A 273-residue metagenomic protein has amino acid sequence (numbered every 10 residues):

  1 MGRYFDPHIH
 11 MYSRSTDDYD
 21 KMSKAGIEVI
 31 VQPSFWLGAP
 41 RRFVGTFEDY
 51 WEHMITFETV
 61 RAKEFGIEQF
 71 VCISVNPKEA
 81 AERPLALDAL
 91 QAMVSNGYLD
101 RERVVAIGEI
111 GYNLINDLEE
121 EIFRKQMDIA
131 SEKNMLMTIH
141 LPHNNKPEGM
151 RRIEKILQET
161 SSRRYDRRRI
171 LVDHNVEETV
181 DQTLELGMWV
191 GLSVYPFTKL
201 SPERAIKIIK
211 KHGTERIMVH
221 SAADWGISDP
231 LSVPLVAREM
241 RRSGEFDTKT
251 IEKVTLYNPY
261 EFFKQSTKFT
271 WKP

Functional and structural regions predicted by a protein language model:
M1-L157, D166-I170, H174-E178, E185: Mid-domain alpha/beta scaffold segments of enzyme catalytic cores
V29-Q32, W189-P196, W271: Short hydrophobic/aromatic-enriched beta-strand-loop microsegments
S34-G38, V194-K199, A223-D224: Short, acidic/turn-prone active-site loops that include or flank metal/cofactor- and phosphate-binding residues
T56, S201-K210: A short, acidic, amphipathic alpha-helical segment used as a generic capping/interface helix at domain edges
K63-I67, E159-D166, K211-G213, S243-K249: Short helix-capping segments at alpha-helix termini
E79-L87, S193-P202: Active-site glycine- and acidic-residue-rich loops that bind and position anionic ligands or nucleotide-like cofactors
T214-L231: Short acidic/histidine-rich active-site segments
P234-P273: Mid-to-C-terminal alpha-helical segments outside catalytic/metal-binding sites
